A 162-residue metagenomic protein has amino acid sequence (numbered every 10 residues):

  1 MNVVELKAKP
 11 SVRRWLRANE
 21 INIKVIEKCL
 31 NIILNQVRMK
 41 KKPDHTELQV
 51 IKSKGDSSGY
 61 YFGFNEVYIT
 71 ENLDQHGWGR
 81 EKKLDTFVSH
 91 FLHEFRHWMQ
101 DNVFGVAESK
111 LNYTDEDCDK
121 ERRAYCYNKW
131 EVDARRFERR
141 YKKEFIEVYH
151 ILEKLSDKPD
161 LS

Functional and structural regions predicted by a protein language model:
V3-R13, K120-E131, R136-S162: Long, well-structured alpha-helical subdomains associated with metal-dependent extracellular/ecto-lumenal hydrolases
K7-F64: Auxiliary, metal-adjacent structural segments of Zn-dependent hydrolase domains
E20, K24, E81-T86, H90 (+2 more regions): Soluble non-cytosolic domains of exported or imported proteins
Q36-P43, G105-A107, F145-L152: Surface-exposed helix-capping loop/turn segments at secondary-structure junctions
Q49-D85, D101-N102: Active-site scaffold of zinc-dependent metalloenzymes
Q75, H97, V106: Active-site micro-motifs of SAM-dependent methyltransferase domains
D85, D101-V132: Post-HEXXH active-site segment of zinc metalloproteases
S89-N102, A134: Active-site recognition of the HExxH zinc-binding catalytic motif
